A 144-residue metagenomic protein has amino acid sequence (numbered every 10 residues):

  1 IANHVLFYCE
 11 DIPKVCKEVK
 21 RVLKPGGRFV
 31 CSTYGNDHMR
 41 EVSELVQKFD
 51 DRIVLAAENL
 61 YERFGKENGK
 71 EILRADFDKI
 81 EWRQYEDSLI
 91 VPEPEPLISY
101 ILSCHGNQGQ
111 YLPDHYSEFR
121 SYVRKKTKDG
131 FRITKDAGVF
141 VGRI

Functional and structural regions predicted by a protein language model:
I1-I12, G35: A short SAM/SAH-binding and catalytic strip from SAM-dependent methyltransferases
E10, K24, R74, D78: Short conserved AdoMet
P13-R28: A short glycine-rich, Lys/Arg-flanked "PGG" loop and its adjoining helix->strand segment in the class I
K14-K17, E44-Q47, E95-I98: Short, glycine/charged-enriched secondary-structure capping and boundary segments
R28-R52: Conserved class I S-adenosyl-L-methionine
D51-A57, Q108-G109: Short, polar/flexible loop-turn hinges at active-site or ligand-entry regions and domain interfaces
L60-I144: Conserved Class I S-adenosyl-L-methionine
